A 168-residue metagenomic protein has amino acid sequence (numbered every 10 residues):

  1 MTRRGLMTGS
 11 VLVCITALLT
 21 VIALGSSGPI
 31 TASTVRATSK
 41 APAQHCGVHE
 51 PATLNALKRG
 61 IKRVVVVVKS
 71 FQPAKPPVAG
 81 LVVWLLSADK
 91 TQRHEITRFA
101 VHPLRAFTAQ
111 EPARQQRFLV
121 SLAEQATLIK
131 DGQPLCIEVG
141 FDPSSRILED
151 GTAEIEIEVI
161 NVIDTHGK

Functional and structural regions predicted by a protein language model:
M1, L6, I15-A17: A residue-level detector for conformationally permissive "hinge/kink" positions
T2-G5, L24-K168: Intrinsically disordered, flexible peripheral segments
S10-A23: Bacterial N-terminal signal peptides
